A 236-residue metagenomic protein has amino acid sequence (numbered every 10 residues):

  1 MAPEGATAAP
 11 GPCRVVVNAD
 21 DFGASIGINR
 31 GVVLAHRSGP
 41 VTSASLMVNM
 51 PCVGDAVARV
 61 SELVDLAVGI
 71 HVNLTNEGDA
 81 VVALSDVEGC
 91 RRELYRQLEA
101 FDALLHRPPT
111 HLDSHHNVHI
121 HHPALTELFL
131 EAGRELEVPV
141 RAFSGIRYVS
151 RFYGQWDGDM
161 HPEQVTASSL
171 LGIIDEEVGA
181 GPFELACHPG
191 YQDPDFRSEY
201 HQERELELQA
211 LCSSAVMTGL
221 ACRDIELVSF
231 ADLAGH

Functional and structural regions predicted by a protein language model:
M1-V16, I26-L66, V72-L105, H111 (+1 more regions): Terminal accessory/targeting
A19-G23: DG-centered beta-turn motif at the end of beta-strands
V118: Internal active-site segments that recognize and position negatively charged phosphoryl groups and nucleotide moieties
